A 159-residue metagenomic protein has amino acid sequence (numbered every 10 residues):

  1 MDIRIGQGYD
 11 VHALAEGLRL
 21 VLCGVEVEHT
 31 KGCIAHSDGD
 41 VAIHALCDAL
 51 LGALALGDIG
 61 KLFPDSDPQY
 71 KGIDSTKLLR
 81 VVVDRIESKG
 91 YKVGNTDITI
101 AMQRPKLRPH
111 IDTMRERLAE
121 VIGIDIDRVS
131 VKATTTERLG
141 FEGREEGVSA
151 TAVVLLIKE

Functional and structural regions predicted by a protein language model:
M1-D2, E159: Short, low-complexity, intrinsically disordered N-terminal peptides in bacterial proteins
D2-D112, I122: RNase III-family endoribonuclease catalytic core
R108-P109, R138-F141: Short active-site-adjacent structural elements
I111-R115, E145: Short, low-complexity, polybasic intrinsically disordered segments
L118: Glycine-rich, mobile lid/loop segments that gate access to catalytic sites or pores
D125-R128: Short acidic capping loops at alpha-helix termini that bridge into adjacent secondary structure
V131-T135: Pyridoxal 5′-phosphate
E142-E159: C-terminal edge-of-domain segments
